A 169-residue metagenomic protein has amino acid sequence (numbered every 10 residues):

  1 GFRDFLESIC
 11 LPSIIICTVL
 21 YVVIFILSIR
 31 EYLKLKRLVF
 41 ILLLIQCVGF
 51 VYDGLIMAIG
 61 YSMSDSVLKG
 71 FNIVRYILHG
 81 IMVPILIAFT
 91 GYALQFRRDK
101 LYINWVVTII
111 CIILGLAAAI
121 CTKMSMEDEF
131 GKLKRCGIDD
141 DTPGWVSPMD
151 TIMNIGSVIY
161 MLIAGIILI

Functional and structural regions predicted by a protein language model:
G1-I24, D150-N154: Hydrophobic transmembrane alpha-helical segments in integral membrane proteins
L11-I14, T18-Y21, L44-C47, V51-G54 (+3 more regions): Residues within membrane-spanning alpha-helices of integral membrane proteins, especially the hydrophobic core/packing
V22-L33, Y52, I56-V67, I77-I109: Internal transmembrane alpha-helix with an interfacial aromatic "cap," most often the third helix
K34-G49, L101-T108, I169: Membrane-interfacial loop-to-transmembrane alpha-helix junctions, especially the N-terminal start
L42, V74-I81, I152: Hydrophobic alpha-helical transmembrane segments of multi-pass membrane proteins
S66-I77, K134-G137: Non-cytosolic membrane-interface motifs at loop->transmembrane helix junctions
I81-V83, I87-Y160: Membrane-proximal helix-loop-helix units in multi-pass membrane proteins
Y160-I169: Extended, basic/helix-rich recognition subdomains
